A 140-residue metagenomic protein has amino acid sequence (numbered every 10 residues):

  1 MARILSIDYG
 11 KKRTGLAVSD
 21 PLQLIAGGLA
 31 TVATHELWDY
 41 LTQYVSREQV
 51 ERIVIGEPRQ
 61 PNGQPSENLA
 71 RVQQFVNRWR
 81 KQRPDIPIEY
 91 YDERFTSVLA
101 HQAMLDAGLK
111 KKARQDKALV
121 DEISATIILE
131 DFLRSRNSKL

Functional and structural regions predicted by a protein language model:
A2-I7, K11-K12, A17-L140: Phosphate- and other anionic-substrate recognition elements at nucleic-acid/protein interfaces
